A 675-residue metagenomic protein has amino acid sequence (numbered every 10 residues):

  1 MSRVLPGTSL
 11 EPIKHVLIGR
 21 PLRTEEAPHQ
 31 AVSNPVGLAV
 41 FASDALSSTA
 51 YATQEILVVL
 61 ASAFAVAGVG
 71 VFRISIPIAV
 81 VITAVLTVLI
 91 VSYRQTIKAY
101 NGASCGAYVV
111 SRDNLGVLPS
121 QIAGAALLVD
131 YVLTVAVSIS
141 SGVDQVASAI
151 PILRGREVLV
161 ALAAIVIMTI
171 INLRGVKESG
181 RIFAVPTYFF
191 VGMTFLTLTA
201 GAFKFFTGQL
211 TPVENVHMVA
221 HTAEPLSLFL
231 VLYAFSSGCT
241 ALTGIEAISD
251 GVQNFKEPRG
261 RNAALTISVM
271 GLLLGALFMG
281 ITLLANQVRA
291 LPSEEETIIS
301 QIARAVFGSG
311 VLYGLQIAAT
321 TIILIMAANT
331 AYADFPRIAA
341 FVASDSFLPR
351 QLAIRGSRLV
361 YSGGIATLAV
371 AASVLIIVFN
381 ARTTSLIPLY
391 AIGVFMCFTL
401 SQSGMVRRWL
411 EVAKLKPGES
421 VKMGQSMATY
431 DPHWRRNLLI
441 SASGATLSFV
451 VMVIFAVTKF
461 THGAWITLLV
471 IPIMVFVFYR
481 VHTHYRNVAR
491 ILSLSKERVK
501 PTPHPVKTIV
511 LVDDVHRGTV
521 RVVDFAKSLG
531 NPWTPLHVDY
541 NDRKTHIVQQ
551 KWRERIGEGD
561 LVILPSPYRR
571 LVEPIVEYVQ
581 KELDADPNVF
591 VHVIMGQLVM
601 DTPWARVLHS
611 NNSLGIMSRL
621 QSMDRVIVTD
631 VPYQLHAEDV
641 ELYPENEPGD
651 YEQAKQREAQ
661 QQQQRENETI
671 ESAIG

Functional and structural regions predicted by a protein language model:
M1-A27, N487-K496, K500-G675: Cytosolic C-terminal regulatory domains/tails of membrane transporters and channels
L57-R112, L118-G124, V137-A164, G271-G275 (+1 more regions): Extracellular loop-to-transmembrane helix junctions
V117-S120, V158-L162, N254-A276, A343-I377 (+1 more regions): Loop-to-transmembrane helix boundary motifs in multi-pass membrane proteins
I165-F203, T266-M270, I387-T399, S443-G444 (+1 more regions): Membrane-interface loop-to-helix entry segments
Y188-T243, T458, H462: Helix-loop-helix junctions that connect adjacent transmembrane segments in multi-pass membrane transporters
F190-V216, I281-V288, T399-P417, Y479-A489: Hydrophobic alpha-helical segments and their helix-loop junctions in multi-pass secondary transporters
A202-Q209, A264-S300: Extracellular/periplasmic helix-exit of transmembrane alpha-helices
Q351-G363, L400-M452, F460: C-terminal membrane-solvent junction of multi-pass transporters and transport-like membrane proteins
